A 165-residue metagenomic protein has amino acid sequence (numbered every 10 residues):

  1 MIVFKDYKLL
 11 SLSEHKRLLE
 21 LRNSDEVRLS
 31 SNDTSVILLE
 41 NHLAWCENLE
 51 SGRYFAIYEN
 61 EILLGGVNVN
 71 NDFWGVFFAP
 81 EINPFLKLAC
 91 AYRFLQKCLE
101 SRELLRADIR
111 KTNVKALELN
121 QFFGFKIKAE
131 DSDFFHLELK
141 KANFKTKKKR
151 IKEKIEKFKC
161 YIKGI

Functional and structural regions predicted by a protein language model:
M1-R17, L21-S24, G52-I165: Acyl-donor (CoA/ACP) binding surface of acyl/acetyltransferases
K8, A44-W45: Short, flexible, glycine/charge-rich loop motifs used to bind or transfer phosphoryl groups or to couple energy/partner
E26-A44: Conserved GNAT-fold acetyl-CoA-binding loop/helix
C46-S51: Short loop/turn motifs at secondary-structure junctions and domain boundaries
